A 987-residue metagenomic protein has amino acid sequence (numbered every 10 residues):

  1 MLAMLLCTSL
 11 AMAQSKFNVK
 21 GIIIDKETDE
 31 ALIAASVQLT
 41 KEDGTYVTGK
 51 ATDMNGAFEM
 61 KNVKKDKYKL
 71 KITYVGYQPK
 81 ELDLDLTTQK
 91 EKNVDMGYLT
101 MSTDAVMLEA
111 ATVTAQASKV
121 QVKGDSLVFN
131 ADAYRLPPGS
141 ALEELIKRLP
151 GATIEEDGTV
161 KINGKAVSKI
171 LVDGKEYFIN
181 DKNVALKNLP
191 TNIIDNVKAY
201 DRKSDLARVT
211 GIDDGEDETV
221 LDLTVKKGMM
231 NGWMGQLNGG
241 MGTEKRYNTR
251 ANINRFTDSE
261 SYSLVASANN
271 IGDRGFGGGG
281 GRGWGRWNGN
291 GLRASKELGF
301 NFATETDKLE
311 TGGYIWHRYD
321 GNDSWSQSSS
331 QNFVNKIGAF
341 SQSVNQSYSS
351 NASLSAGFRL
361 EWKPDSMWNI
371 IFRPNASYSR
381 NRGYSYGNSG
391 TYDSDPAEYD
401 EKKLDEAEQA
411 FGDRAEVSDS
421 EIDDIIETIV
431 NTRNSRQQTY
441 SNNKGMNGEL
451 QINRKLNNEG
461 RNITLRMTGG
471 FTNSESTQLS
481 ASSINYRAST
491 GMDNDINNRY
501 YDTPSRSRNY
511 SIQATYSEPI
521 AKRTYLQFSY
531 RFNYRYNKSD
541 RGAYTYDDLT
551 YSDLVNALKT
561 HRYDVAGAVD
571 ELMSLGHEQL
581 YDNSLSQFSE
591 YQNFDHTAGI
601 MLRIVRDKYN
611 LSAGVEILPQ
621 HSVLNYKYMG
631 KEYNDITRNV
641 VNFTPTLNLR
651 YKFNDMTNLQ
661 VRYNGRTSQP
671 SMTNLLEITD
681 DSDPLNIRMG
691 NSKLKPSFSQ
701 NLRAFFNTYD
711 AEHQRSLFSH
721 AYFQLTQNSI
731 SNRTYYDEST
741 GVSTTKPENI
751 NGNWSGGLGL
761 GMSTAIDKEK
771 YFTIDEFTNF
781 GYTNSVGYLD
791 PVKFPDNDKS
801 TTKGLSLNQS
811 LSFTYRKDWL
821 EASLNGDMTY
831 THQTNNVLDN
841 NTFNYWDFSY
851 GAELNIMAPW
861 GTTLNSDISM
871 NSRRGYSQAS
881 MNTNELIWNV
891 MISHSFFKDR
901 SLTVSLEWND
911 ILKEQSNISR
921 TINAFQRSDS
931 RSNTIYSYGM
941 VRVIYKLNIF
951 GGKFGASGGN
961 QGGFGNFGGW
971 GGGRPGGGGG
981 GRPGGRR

Functional and structural regions predicted by a protein language model:
F17-D25, G56, G97-L99: A short, amphipathic beta-strand motif
I24, S36-T40, T73-Y77, E91-R135 (+4 more regions): Short, acidic, small-residue-rich periplasmic hinge/interaction motif at the N-terminus of Gram-negative outer-membrane
I33, E59-K67, V75: Short Pro-Gly-centered beta-turn/loop motif in secreted/extracellular proteins
E42-A57: Short, acidic Ser/Thr/Gly-rich low-complexity loop/linker segments typical of extracellular and cell-surface proteins
E42-T45, K67, K71-D83: A short, solvent-exposed loop/turn motif at the edges and junctions of modular extracellular/periplasmic domains
D53-N62, T159, A185: Short, surface-exposed beta-strand/beta-hairpin micro-motifs centered on an aromatic residue
V122, T159-A207, V220-K227, E260: Periplasmic plug
N180, K203-K245, S259-R987: Primarily recognizes Gram-negative and organellar outer-membrane beta-barrels
